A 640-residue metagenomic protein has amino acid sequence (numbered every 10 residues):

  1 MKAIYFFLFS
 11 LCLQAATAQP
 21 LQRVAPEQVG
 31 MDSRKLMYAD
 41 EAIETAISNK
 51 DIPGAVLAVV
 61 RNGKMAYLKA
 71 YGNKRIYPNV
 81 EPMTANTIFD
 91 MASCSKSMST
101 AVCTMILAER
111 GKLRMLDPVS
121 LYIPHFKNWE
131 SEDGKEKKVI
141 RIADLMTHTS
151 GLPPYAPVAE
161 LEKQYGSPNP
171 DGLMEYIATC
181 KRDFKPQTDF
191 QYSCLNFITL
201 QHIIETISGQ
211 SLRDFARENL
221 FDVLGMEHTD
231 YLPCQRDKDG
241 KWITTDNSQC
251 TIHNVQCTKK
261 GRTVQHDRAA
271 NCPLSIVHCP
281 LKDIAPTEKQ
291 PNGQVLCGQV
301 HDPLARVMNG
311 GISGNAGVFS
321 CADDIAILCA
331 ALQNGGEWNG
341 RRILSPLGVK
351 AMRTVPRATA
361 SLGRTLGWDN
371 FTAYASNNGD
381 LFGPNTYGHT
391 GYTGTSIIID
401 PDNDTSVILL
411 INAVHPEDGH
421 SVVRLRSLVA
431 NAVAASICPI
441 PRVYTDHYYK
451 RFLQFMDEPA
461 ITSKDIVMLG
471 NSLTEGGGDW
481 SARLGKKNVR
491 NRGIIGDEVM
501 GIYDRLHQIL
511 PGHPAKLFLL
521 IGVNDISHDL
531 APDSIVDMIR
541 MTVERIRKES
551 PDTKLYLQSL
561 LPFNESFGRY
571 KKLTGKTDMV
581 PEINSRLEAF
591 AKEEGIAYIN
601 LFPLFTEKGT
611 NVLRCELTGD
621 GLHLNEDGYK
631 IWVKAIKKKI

Functional and structural regions predicted by a protein language model:
M1-P20: Bacterial Sec-dependent N-terminal signal peptides
V24-F89, K112, N128-W129, E175-T179 (+1 more regions): Short, conserved catalytic-motif segment at the N-terminal edge
M37-I43, L57, G63, D90-L116 (+4 more regions): Active-site SXXK
S131-N385: Short, surface-exposed loop or secondary-structure junction motifs that flank catalytic or metal-binding residues
G311, P562-I640: Catalytic His-Asp segment of secreted/periplasmic serine-dependent ester chemistry enzymes
Q333, G493-I495, F518-S527, L560 (+2 more regions): Cell-envelope and extracellular/periplasmic
H389-P439: Structured C-terminal helix/loop/strand segments within mature extracytoplasmic catalytic/sensor domains
I440-K516: Serine-esterase "nucleophile elbow" of acetyl-processing enzymes
